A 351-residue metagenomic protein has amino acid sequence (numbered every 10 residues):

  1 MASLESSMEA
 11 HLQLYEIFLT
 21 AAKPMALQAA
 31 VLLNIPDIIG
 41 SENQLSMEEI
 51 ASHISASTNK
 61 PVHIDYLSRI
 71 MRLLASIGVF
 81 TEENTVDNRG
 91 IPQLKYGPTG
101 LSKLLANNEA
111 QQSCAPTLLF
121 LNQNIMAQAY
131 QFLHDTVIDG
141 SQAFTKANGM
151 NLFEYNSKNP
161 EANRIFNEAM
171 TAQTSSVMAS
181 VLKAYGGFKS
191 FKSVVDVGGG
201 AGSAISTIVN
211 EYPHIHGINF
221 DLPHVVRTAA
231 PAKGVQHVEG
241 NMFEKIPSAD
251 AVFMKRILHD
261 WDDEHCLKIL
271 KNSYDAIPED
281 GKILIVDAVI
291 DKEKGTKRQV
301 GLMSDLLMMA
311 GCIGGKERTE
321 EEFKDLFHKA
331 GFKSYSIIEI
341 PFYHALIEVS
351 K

Functional and structural regions predicted by a protein language model:
A2-E5, A10-N59, H63-S193: Conserved Class I S-adenosyl-L-methionine-dependent methyltransferase catalytic core
T81-E82, P98, I285, S334-I337: Short beta-strand "wing" residues that participate in macromolecule-binding interfaces
S193-K245, A251, K268: Class I SAM-dependent methyltransferase SAM/SAH-binding core
V252-F253, I257: Hydrophobic beta-strand segment of the Class I
L267-E279: A short glycine-rich, Lys/Arg-flanked "PGG" loop and its adjoining helix->strand segment in the class I
D280-L284: Short glycine-centered segments of the SAM/dcSAM-binding site in methyltransferase folds
V286-A330, Y335-S336: C-terminal alpha-helical "lid/dimerization" subdomain adjacent to the S-adenosyl-L-methionine
G331-K351: Core SAM-dependent methyltransferase catalytic element
